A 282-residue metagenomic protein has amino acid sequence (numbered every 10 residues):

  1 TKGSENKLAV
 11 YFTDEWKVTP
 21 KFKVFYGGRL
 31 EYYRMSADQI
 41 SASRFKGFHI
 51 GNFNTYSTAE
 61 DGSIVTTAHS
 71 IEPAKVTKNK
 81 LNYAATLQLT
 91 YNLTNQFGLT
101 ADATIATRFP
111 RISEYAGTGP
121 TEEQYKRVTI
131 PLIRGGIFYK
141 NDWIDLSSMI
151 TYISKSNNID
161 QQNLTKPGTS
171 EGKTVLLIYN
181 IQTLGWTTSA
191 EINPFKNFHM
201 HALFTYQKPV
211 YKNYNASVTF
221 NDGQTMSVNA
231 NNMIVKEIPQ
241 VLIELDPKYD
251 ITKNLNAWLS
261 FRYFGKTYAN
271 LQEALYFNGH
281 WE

Functional and structural regions predicted by a protein language model:
T1, S36-F45, R111-P120, N158-P167 (+3 more regions): Outer-membrane beta-barrel translocator domains and adjoining extracellular loop/strand segments of Gram-negative
T1-K2, T13, H69-V76, G117-Y125 (+5 more regions): Extracellular loop and loop/strand-boundary signature of outer-membrane beta-barrel proteins
T1-T94, A216: Signature of Gram-negative outer-membrane beta-barrel scaffolds
K2-K7, V18, K75-N82, Y125-T129 (+3 more regions): Short sequence motifs at beta-strands and strand-loop junctions characteristic of Gram-negative outer-membrane
N6-F12, L30, Y83-L87, P131-G135 (+2 more regions): Hydrophobic, lipid-facing positions within transmembrane beta-strands of outer-membrane proteins
Y11, K23-F25, T86, T90 (+6 more regions): Residue-level detector of the transmembrane beta-barrel scaffold of outer-membrane proteins
K17-P20, Y32, Y152-S154, L176-E273: Gram-negative outer-membrane beta-barrel transporters
N92-T104, R127-L184, S189-H199, T205 (+1 more regions): Membrane-embedded beta-barrel scaffold of Gram-negative outer-membrane proteins
